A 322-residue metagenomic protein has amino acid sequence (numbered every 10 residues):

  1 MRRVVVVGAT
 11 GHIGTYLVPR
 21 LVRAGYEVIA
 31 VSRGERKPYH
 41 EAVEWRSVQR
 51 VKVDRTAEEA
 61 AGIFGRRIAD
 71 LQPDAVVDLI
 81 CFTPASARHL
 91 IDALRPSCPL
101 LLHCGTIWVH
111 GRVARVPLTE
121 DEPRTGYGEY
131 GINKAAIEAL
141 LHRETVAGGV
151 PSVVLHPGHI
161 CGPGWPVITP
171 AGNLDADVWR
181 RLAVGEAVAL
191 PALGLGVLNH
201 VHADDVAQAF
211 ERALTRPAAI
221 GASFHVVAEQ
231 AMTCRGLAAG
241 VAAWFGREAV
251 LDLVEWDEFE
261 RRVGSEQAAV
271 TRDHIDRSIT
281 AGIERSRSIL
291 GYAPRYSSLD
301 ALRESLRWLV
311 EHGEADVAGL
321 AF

Functional and structural regions predicted by a protein language model:
V4-A24: N-terminal Rossmann NAD(P)H-binding glycine-rich loop of SDR-like oxidoreductase domains
V7, G162, L190-G196, F224-A231 (+3 more regions): Glycine-rich Rossmann NAD(P)(H)-binding loop
Q49-P73, A85-R88: Conserved Rossmann-fold cofactor-binding substructure of NAD(P)-dependent oxidoreductases
A69-V116, D121, I132-R143: NAD(P)-cofactor binding segment of oxidoreductase domains
A139-V167: Conserved beta-loop-beta element that borders a ligand/cofactor-binding pocket
V178-V201: A conserved pocket-lining segment of Rossmann-fold NAD(P)-dependent short-chain dehydrogenase/reductase
A203, R261-A293: Conserved C-terminal active-site "lid" loop/helix of NAD(P)H-dependent oxidoreductases that clamps the redox cofactor
R212-T271, E304-L306, D316-L320: Mid/C-terminal beta-alpha module of Rossmann-like enzyme folds, strongest in SDR-family dehydrogenases/epimerases
